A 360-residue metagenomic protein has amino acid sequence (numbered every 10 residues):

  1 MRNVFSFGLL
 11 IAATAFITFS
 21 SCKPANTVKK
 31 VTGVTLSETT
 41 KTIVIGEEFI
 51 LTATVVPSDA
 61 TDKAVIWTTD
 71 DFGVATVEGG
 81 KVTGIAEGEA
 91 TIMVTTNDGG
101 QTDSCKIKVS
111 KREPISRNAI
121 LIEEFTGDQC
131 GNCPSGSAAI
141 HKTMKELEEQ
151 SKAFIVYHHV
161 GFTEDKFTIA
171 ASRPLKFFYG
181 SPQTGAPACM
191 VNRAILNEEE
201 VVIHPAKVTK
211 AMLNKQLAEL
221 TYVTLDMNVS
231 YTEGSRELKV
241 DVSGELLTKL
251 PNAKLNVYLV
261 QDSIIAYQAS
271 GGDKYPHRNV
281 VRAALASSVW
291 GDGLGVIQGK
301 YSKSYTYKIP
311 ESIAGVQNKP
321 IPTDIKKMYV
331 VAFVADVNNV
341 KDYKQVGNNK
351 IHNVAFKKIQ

Functional and structural regions predicted by a protein language model:
M1-G33: Bacterial Sec-dependent N-terminal signal peptides
I17, F125-D128, T184: Disulfide-bonded cysteine motifs in exported proteins
K23-E113: Extracytoplasmic soluble-region selector
P24, T69, N132-S135, V191: Disulfide-rich extracellular modules and peptides
T27-K29, A138-K166, A170: N-terminal, post-signal-peptide region of Sec/Tat-exported proteins
P114-A153: Local sequence-structure signature of Cys/Sec-based thiol-disulfide redox active-site neighborhoods
F154-Q360: Short, conserved sequence motifs used for protein processing/export or organelle targeting and for catalysis
